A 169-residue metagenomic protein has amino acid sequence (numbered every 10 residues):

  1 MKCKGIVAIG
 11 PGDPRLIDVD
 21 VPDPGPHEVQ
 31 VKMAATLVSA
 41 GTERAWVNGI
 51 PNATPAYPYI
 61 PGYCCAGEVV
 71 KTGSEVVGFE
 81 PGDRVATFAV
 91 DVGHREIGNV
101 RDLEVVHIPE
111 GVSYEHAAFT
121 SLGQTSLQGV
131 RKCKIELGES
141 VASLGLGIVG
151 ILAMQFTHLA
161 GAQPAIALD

Functional and structural regions predicted by a protein language model:
K2-K4: Extreme N-terminal starter segment of soluble prokaryotic enzymes
P22-V38, W46-V92: Glycine-rich beta-strand-centered segment in the early N-terminal region that forms part of a ligand/cofactor-binding
G67-V69, G98, Q124, V141: Generic structural motif
S74, E110, I135: Short, conserved catalytic or interaction motifs in soluble domains
A89-D102: A structural motif shared across PLP-dependent enzymes of the aminotransferase-like
L103-Y114: Glycine/charged-rich beta-loop-alpha catalytic/anionic-binding loops adjacent to active sites
E115-D169: Mid-domain Rossmann-like dinucleotide-binding core that forms the NAD(H)/NADP(H) cofactor-binding site
